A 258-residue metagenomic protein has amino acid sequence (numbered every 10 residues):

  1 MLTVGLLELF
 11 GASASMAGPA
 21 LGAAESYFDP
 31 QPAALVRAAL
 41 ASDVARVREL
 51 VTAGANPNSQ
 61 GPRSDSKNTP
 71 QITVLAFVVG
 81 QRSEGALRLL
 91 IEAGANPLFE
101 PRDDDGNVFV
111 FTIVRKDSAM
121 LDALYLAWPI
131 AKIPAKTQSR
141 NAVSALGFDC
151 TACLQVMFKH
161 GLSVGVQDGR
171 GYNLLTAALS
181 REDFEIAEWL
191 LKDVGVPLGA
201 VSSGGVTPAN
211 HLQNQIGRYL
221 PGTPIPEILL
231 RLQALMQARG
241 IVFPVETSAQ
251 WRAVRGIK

Functional and structural regions predicted by a protein language model:
M1-G11: Bacterial N-terminal signal peptides
A14-A17, G22-A23: Boundary at the C-terminal end of the N-terminal hydrophobic targeting segment
E25-R37, Q60-F77, E100-F111, I133-S144 (+3 more regions): Ankyrin-repeat boundary/"N-cap" motif
R48-N56, R88-P97, D122-A131, Q155-V164 (+2 more regions): Ankyrin repeat domain, specifically the short helix-to-loop turn at the C-terminus of the second helix of each repeat
V114, L124, I130-S180: Eukaryotic tandem repeat interaction scaffolds
G217-K258: Terminal, low-structured helical/coil segments at or just beyond the last alpha-helical repeat
